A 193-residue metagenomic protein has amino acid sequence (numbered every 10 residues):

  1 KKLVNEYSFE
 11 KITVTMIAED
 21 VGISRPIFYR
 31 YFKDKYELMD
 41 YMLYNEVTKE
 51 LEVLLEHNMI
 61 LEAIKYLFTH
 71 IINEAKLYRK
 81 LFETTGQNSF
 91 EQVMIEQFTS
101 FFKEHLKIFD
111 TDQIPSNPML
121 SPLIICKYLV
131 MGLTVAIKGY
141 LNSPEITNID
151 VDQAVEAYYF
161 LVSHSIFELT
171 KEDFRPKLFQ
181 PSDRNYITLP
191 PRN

Functional and structural regions predicted by a protein language model:
K1-T13: Short, amphipathic alpha-helix enriched in basic
T13, I27, L77: Residues in the helix-turn-helix
T13-V14, M42-L51, H57: Short, basic, alpha-helical segments at the C-terminal edge of helix-turn-helix-like DNA-binding modules
G22-F32: Short hydrophobic/aromatic patch on the recognition helix
E52-L77: Hydrophobic alpha-helical connector segments
Q87-I114, L120-I137: Amphipathic alpha-helical packing segments from all-alpha helical-bundle domains
N142-N193: C-terminal peripheral helix-coil segments that are non-catalytic and often amphipathic
